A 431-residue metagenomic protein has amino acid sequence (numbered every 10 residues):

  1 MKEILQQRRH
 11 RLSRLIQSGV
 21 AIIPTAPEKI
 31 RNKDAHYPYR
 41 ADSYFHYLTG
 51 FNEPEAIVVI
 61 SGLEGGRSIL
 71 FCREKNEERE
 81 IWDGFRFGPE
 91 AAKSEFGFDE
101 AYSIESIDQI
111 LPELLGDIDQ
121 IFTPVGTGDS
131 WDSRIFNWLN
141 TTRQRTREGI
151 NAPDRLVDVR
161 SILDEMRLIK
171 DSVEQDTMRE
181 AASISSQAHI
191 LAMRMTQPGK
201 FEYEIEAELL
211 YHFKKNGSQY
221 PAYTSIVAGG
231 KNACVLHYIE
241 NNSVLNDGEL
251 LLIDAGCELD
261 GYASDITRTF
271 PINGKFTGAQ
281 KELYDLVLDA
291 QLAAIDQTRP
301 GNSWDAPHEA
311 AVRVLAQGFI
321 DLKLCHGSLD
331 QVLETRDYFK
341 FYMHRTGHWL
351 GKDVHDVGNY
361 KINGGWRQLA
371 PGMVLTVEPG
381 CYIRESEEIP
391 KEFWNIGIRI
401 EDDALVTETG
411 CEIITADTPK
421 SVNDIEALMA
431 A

Functional and structural regions predicted by a protein language model:
M1-A431: Active-site neighborhoods and metal-handling regions in enzymes and metal-associated proteins
